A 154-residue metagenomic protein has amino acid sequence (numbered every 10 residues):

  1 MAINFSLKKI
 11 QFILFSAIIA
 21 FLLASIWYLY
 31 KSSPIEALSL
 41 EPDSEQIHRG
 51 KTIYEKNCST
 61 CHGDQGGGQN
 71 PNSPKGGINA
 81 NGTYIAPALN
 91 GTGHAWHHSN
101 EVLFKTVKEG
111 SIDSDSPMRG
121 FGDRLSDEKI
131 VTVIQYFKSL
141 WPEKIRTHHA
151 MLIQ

Functional and structural regions predicted by a protein language model:
M1-K9: Short, Lys/Arg-rich N-terminal segment immediately upstream of the first membrane anchor
F12-S16, A20-L29, F104, F121-H149: C-terminal capping alpha-helices of c-type cytochrome domains
Y28-I53, Q69, T147-H148: Electrostatic cytochrome c docking/interface patches
I35-E36, R119-F121, M151-I153: Short linear capping/connector segments at secondary-structure termini
D43-G68, S73-N81, L103: Sequence/structural segment immediately N-terminal to covalent heme-attachment motifs in c-type and related
H48-K56, H98-V102, D127, A150-I153: Sequence context surrounding c-type heme c attachment/ligation sites in exported
N70-S73, M118, R146: Short, solvent-exposed loop/turn and secondary-structure capping segments
G76-L140: Extracytoplasmic electron-transfer domains, predominantly the class I c-type cytochrome c fold
